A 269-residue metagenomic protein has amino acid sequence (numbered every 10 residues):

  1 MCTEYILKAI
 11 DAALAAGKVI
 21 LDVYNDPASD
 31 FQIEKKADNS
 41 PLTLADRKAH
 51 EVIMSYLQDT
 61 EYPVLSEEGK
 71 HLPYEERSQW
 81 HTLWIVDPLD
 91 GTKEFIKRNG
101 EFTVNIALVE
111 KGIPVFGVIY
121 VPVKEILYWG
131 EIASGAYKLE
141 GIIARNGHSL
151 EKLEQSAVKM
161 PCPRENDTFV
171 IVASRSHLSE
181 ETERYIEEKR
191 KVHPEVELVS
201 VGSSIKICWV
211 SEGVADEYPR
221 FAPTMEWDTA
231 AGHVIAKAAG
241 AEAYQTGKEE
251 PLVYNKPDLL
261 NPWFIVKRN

Functional and structural regions predicted by a protein language model:
M1-A13, G17-K18, L153, E183-V192 (+2 more regions): Oxyanion/phosphate-interacting regions
M1-L89, R184, E242, K248-E250: N-terminal subdomain of lithium-sensitive/metallo-dependent phosphomonoesterases centered on the IMPase/IPPase/PAP
I20, D46, L57, T92 (+5 more regions): Residue-level signal for inorganic ion chemistry
R47, G69, S176-H177, S204 (+1 more regions): Short, surface-exposed acidic/glycine-rich loop or hinge patches that mediate macromolecular interfaces
E76-S78, I96-G100, G130, P257: Short glycine/proline-enriched turns and hinge-like loops at secondary-structure junctions
T82-I119: Glycine-rich active-site/cofactor-binding loop and its immediate structural neighborhood
A107-I207, P251-N269: Acidic beta-strand-loop-alpha-helix segment within the catalytic core of divalent metal-dependent phosphate-processing
